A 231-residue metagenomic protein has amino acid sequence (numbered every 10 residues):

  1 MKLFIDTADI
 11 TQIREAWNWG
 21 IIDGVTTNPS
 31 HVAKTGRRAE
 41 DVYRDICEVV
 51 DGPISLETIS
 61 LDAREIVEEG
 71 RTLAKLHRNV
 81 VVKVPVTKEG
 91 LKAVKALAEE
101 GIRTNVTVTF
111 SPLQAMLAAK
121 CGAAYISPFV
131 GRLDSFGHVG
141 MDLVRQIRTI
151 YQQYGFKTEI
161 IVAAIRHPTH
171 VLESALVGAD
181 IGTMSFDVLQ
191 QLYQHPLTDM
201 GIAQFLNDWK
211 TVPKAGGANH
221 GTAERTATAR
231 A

Functional and structural regions predicted by a protein language model:
M1-N18, D199-G201, T211-N219: Charged, compositionally biased N-terminal leader segments and the immediate start of the first structured element
L3-R14, W19-I22, T26-A96, E100 (+1 more regions): Active-site beta->alpha loop and helix N-cap motifs at the rims of alpha/beta catalytic domains
T11-W19, E65-E69, L73, A93 (+2 more regions): Catalytic cores of alpha/beta
N28, V82, A118, S174 (+1 more regions): Conserved, mostly hydrophobic/aromatic
P29-V32, V108, Y125-F136, V177-T198: Glycine-rich phosphate-binding active-site loops on the catalytic face of alpha/beta enzymes
E40-I54, A74, L91-T104, G140-I160 (+1 more regions): Alpha-helix-loop-beta-strand connector modules within alpha/beta enzyme cores
T109-I161: A contiguous pocket-lining binding segment that forms or flanks enzyme active sites
Y151-A231: C-terminal alpha-helical cap/extension of soluble enzyme domains
